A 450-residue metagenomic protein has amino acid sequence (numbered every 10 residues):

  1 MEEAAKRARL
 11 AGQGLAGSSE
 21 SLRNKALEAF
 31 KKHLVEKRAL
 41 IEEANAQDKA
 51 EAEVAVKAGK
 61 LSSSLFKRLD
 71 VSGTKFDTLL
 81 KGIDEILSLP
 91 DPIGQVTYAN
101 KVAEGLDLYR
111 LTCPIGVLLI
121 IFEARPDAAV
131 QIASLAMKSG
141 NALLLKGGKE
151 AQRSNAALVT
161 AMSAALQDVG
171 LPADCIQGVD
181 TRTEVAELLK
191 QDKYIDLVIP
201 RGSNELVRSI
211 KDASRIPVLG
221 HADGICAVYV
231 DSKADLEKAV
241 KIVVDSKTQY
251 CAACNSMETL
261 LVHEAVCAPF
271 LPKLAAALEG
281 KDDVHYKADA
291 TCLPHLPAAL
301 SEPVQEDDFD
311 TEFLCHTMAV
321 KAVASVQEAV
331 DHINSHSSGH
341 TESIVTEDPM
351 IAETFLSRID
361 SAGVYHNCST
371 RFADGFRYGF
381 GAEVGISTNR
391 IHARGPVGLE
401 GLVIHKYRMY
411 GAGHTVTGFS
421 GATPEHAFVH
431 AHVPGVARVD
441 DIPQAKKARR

Functional and structural regions predicted by a protein language model:
M1-L108, L135, K446: N-terminal Rossmann-like NAD(P)+-binding subdomain of aldehyde/semialdehyde dehydrogenases
A11-G17, I120, L261-V262, C315-A324 (+1 more regions): Short, well-ordered beta-strand elements within core beta-sheets of diverse protein domains
K25, K273, V326, D331-K447: C-terminal core of ALDH-fold dehydrogenases
K81, E85-A164, V169, S214-V218: Conserved small-residue-rich beta-alpha loop and adjacent elements that most often cradle the phosphate/pyrophosphate
E123-D127, Q131-A142, A157, A161-D168 (+2 more regions): ALDH superfamily catalytic-core signature
S139, K193-Y194, A213-S214, D282 (+2 more regions): Short, structured coil segments at secondary-structure junctions
V169-A173, V179-P200, N204-E205: A charged, well-structured terminal subsegment
